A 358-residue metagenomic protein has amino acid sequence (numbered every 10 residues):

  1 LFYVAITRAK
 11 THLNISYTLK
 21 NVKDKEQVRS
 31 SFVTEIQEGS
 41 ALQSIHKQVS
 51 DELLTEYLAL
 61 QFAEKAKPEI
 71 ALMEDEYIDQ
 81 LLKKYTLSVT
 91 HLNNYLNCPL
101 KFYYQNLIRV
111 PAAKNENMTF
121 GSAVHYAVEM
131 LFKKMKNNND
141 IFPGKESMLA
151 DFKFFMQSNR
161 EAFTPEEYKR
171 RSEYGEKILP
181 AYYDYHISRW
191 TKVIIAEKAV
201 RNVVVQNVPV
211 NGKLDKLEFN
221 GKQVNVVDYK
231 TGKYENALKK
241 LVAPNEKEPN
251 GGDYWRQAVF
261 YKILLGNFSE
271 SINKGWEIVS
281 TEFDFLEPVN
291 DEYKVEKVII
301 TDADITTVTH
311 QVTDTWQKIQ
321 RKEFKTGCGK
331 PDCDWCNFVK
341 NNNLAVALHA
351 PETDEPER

Functional and structural regions predicted by a protein language model:
L1-V49, Y57-E64, N94, W316-F338: C-terminal accessory regions
N14-S16, K20-S31, I141-K153, V193 (+3 more regions): Substrate-binding beta-hairpin/strand module that engages nucleic acids
V22, P111-N115, E166-R170, V203-N207 (+3 more regions): Short, contiguous acidic/charged loop-to-helix segments that flank catalytic cores in large enzymes
T34-K134, I194, P351-R358: C-terminal, charged and often intrinsically disordered regions of DNA end-processing helicases and nucleases
Y85-S88, Y104-A113, M135-N137, Q157-E166 (+3 more regions): Glycine- and acidic
C98-K101, D314-R358: Cysteine-cluster motifs in flexible loop/terminal segments that predominantly coordinate metals
A127-V204: A non-catalytic, helix-rich entry segment at domain boundaries
W190, I195-S269: Non-catalytic protein-protein interaction segments used by genome-maintenance enzymes to assemble and couple activities
